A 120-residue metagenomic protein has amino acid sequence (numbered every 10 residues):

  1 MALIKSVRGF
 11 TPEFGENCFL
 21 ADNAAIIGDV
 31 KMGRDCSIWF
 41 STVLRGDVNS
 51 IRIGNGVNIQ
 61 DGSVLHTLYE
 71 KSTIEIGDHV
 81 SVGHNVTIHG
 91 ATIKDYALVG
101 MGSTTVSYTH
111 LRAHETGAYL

Functional and structural regions predicted by a protein language model:
M1-Y96: Domain-scale signature associated with acetyltransferase and cell-envelope carbohydrate enzymes
H89-G90, S103-Y108: Beta-rich strand-turn-strand
L98-T104, R112: Long, charge-patterned amphipathic alpha-helical coiled-coil/hairpin "stalk" segments used as oligomerization
T109-T116: Conserved small/polar residues in nucleotide/adenosyl-binding loops
